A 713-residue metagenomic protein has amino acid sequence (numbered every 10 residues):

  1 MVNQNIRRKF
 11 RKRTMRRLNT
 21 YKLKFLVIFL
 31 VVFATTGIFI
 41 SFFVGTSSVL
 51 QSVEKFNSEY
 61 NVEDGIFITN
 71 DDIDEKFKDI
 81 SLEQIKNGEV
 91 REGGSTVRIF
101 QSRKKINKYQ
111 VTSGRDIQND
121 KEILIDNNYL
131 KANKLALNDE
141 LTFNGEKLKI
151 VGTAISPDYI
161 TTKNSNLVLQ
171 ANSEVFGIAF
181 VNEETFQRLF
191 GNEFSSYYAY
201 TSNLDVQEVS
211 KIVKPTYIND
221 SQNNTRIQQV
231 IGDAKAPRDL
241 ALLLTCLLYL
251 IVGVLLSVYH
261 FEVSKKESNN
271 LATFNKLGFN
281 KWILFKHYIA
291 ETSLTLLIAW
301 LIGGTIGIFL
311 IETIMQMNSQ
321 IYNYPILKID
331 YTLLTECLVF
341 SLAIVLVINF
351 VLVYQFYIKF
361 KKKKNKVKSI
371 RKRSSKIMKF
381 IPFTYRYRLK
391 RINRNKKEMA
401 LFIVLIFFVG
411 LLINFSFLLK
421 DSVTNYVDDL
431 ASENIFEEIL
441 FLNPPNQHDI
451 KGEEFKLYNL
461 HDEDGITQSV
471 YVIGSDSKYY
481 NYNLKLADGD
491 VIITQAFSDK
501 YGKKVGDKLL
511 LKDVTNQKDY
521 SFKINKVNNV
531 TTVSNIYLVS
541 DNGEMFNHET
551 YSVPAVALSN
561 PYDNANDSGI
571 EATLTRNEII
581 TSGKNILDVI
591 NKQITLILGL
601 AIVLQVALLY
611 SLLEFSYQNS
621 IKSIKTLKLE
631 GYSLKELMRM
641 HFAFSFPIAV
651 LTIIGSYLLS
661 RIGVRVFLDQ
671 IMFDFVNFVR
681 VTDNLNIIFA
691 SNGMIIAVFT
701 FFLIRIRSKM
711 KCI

Functional and structural regions predicted by a protein language model:
M1-G253, E262, L419-K420, N425-L440 (+4 more regions): Membrane transport/envelope proteins' first extracytoplasmic loop
M1-G37, I289, S293, S369-G410 (+3 more regions): N-terminal Sec/SRP start-transfer signal
R13, Y21, V254-S293, A607-P647: Interfacial "coupling" helices/loops that link adjacent transmembrane helices in transporter permeases
F67, K76, I381-K500, K504-D507 (+1 more regions): Juxtamembrane segments of multi-pass membrane proteins
T225-L240, V263-K366: Hydrophobic alpha-helical segments
L301-E336, L651-I713: Short helix-loop junctions at transmembrane helix boundaries
Y357-K372, K622, R707-I713: Short cytosolic juxtamembrane segments of multi-pass membrane proteins
I570-D669, F673-R680, G693, A697 (+1 more regions): C-terminal transmembrane helical bundles of large multi-pass transporters and their helix-start/helix-kink determinants
